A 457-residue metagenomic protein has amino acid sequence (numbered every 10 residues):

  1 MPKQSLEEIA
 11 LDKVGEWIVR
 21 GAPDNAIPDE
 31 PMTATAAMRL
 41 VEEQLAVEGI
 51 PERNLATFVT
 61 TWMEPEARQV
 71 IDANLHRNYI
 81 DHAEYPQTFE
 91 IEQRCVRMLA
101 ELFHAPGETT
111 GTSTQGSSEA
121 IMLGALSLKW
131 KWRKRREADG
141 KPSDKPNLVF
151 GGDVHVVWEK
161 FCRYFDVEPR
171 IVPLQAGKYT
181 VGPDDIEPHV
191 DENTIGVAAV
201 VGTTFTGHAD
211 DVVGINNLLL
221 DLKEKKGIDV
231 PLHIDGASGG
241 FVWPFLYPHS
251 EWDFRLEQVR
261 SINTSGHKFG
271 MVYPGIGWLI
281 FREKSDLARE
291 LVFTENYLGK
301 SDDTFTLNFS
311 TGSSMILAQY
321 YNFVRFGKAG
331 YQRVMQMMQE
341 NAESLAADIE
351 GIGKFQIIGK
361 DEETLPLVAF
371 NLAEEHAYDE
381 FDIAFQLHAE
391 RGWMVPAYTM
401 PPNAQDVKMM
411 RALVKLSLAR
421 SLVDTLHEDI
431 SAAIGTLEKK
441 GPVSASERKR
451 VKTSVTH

Functional and structural regions predicted by a protein language model:
M1-E108, V395, D429-I430: N-terminal entrance/gating region of PLP-dependent enzymes' catalytic architecture
Q4-K13, Q115-E290: Conserved PLP-enzyme active-site core in the AAT-like
P23, H76-A83, P106-T112, S143-K145 (+6 more regions): Glycine- and acidic
T60-T61, G152-H155, S285, T399-P402: Short glycine-enriched loops at secondary-structure junctions
E92-L99, V154-W158, G182-V190, N308 (+3 more regions): Structured alpha-helical segments in the cores of large, soluble enzyme domains
L174, D286, L291-F309, F323-H457: Conserved C-terminal alpha-helix-loop-beta "cap" of PLP-dependent enzymes that closes/shapes the active-site mouth
D235, I262, Q319, M338 (+1 more regions): Hydrophobic, well-ordered secondary-structure elements that form the walls of internal hydrophobic environments
V272, F305-Y321: PLP-dependent aminotransferase class I/II
